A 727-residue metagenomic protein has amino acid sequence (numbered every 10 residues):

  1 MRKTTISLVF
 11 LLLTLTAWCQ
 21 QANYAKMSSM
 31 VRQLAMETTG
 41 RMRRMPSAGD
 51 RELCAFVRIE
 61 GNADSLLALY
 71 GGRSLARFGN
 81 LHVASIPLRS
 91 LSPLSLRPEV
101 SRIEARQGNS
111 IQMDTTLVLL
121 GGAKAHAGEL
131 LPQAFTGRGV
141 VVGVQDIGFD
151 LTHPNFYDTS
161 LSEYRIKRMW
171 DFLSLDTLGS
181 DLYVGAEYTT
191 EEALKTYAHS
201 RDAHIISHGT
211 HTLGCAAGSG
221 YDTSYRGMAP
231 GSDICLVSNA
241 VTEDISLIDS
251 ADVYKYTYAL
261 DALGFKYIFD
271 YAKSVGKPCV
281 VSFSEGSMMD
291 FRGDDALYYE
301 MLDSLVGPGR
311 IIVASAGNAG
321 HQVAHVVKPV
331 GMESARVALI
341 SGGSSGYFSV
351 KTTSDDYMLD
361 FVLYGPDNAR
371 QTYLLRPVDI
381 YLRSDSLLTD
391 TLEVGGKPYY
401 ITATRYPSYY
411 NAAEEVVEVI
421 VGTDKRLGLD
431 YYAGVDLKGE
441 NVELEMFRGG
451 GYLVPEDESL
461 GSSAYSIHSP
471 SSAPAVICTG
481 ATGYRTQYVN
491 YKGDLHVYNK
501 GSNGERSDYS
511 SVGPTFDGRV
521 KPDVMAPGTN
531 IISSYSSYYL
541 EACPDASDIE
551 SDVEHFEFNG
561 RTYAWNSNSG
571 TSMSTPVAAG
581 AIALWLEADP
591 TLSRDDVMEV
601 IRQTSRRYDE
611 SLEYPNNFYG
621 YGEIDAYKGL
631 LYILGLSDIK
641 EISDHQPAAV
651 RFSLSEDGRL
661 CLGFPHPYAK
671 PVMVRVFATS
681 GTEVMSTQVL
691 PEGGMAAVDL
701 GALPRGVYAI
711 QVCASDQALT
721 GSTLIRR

Functional and structural regions predicted by a protein language model:
A17-Q133, V141, D158, E243 (+2 more regions): Autoinhibitory N-terminal propeptides
C19, T682, R705-R727: C-terminal tail/sorting-segment detector
M27-S47, S90, I111-S162, E192-H208 (+3 more regions): N-terminal domain-start motif of subtilase-like serine proteases
R43-P46, L247, S274, P278-S287 (+5 more regions): C-terminal subdomain of the subtilisin-like protease fold in secreted/lumenal serine endopeptidases
E129-A259, G276-V280, G307-G309, V323-A324 (+7 more regions): Subtilisin-like serine protease catalytic core
F149-T210, G227-A229, V275, P366-G449 (+2 more regions): Active-site core segment of subtilase-fold serine proteases
L213, C235-T242, F269-C279, G309 (+4 more regions): Hydrolase catalytic cores
Q688-D716: Short, surface-exposed loop/turn motifs with a glycine/proline- and acidic-biased composition
